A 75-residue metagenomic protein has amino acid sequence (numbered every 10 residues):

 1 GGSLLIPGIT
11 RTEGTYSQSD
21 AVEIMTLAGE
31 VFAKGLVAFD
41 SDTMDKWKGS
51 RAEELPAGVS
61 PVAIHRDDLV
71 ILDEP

Functional and structural regions predicted by a protein language model:
G1-P75: Beta-strand/loop-dominated core regions that host nucleotide or nucleotide-derived cofactor-binding catalytic loops
